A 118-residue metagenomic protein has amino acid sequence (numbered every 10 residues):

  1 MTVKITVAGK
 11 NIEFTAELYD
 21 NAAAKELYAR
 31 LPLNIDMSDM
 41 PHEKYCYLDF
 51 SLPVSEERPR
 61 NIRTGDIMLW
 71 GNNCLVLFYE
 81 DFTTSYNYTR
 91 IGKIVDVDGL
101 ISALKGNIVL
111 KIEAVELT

Functional and structural regions predicted by a protein language model:
T2-E43: N-terminal secretory signal peptides
D20, L31-T118: Glycine-rich active-site loops that engage anionic ligands at enzyme catalytic sites
